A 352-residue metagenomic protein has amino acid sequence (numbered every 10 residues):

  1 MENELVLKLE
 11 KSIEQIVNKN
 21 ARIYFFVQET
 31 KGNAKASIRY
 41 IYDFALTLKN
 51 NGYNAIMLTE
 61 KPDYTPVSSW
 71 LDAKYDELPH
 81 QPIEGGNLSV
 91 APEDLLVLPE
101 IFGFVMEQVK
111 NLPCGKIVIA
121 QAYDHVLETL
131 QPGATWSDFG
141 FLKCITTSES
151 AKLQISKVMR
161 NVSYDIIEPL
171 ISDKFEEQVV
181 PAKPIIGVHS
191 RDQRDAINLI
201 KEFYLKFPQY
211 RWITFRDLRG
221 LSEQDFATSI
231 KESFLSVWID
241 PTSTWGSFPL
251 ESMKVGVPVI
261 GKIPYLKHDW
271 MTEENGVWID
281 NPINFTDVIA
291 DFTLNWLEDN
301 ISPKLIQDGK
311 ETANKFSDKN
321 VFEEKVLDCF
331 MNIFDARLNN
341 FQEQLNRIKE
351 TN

Functional and structural regions predicted by a protein language model:
V6-S12, I56, Y64-F141: Extended catalytic core of nucleotide-activated donor transferases of GT-like folds
Q28-Y40: A short, glycine/small-residue-rich beta-strand->loop->alpha-helix junction that serves as a flexible
S37-Y40, F44-L46, L153-F226: Conserved catalytic-core segment of nucleotide-activated headgroup transferases in glycan assembly
A227, L250-K254, H268-D269: Short alpha-helical segment that forms part of, or immediately flanks, the ligand-binding pocket in carbohydrate-active
P241: Aromatic "clamp/platform" in nucleotide-sugar-dependent glycosyltransferases that forms part of the donor/acceptor
P258-I263: Short hydrophobic beta-strand element within catalytic cores of glycosyltransferases and related nucleotide-activated
H268-T293, N300-K304: Change "using UDP/GDP/dTDP sugars" to "using nucleotide sugars
L297-N352: A charged, aromatic-enriched C-terminal amphipathic alpha-helix characteristic of glycosyltransferases across folds
